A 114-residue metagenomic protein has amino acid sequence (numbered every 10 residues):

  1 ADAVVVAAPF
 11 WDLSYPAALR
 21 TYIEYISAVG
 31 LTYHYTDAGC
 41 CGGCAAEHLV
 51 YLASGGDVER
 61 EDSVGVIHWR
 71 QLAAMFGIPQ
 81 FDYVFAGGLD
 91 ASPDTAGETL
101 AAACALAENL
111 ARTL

Functional and structural regions predicted by a protein language model:
A1-I67: Helix-loop-strand module that forms the ligand-binding subsite of alpha/beta enzymes
I67-L114: Glycine-rich phosphate/pyrophosphate-binding loop and the adjoining helix
